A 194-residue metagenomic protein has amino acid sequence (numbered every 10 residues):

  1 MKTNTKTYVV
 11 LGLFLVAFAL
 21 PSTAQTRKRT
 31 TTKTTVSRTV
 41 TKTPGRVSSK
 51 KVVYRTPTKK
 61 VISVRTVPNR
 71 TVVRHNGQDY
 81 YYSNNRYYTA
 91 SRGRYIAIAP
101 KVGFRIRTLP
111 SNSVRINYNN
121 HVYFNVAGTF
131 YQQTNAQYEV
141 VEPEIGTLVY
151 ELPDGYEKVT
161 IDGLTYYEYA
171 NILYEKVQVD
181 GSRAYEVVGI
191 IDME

Functional and structural regions predicted by a protein language model:
M1-K28: Classical secretory targeting signals
K28-E194: Low-complexity segments
